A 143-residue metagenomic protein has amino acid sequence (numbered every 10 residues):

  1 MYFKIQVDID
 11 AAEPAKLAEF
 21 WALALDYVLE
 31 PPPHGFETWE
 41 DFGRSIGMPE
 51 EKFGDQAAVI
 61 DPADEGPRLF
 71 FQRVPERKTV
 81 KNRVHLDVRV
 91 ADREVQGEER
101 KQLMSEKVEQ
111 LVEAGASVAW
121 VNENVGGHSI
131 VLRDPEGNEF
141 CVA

Functional and structural regions predicted by a protein language model:
Y2-I9, E19, L23-L25, P31-H34 (+5 more regions): Vicinal oxygen chelate
K52: Hydrophobic small-molecule pocket/channel-lining residues, especially in calycin-type beta-barrels
V95-E99: Intrinsically disordered, low-complexity Ser/Thr- and acidic-rich flexible linkers and loops, especially at boundaries
